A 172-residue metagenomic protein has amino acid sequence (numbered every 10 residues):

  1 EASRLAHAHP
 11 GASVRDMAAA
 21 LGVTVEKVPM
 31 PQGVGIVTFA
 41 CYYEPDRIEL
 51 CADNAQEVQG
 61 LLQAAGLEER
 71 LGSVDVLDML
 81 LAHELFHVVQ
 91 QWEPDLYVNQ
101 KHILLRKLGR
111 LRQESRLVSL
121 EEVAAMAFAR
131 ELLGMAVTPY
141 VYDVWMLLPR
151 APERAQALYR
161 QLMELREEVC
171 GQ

Functional and structural regions predicted by a protein language model:
E1-G35: Basic, amphipathic N-terminal segments that precede the first structured/catalytic domain
A6-P10, I48, A151: Intrinsic-disorder-associated interaction segments
K27-D78, Q91: Active-site scaffold of zinc-dependent metalloenzymes
V58-G60, Y97-I103: Short acidic/His/Gly/Ser-rich catalytic and metal-binding motifs that mark active-site loops of diverse hydrolases
R70-D78, A82, E114, V118-E122: Short capping loops/turns at secondary-structure boundaries
M79-L96: Active-site recognition of the HExxH zinc-binding catalytic motif
Q100-Q172: Metalloprotease/metallohydrolase-associated module, dominated by Zn2+-dependent proteases
